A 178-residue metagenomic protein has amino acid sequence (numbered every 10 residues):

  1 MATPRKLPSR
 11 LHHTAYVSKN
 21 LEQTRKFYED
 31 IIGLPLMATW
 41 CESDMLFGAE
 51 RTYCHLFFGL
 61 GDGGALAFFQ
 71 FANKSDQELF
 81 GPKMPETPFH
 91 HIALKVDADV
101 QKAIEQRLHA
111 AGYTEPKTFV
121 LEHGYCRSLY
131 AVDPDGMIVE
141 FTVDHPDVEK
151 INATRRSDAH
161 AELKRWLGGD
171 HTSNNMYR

Functional and structural regions predicted by a protein language model:
M1-R5, E105-R178: Vicinal oxygen chelate
K6-R10: A short, Lys/Arg-rich alpha-helix, primarily the initiator
L11-K19, L56-D62, E78-R107, R127-V132: Vicinal oxygen chelate
V17-A65: Core segments of cupin and vicinal oxygen chelate
S43-L46, K74-F80: A short, acidic/glycine-rich surface segment
A65-F68, E140-F141: Short glycine-/small-residue motifs
Q77-G81, K150-A153: A short, polar/proline- and glycine-enriched secondary-structure boundary/capping micro-motif
